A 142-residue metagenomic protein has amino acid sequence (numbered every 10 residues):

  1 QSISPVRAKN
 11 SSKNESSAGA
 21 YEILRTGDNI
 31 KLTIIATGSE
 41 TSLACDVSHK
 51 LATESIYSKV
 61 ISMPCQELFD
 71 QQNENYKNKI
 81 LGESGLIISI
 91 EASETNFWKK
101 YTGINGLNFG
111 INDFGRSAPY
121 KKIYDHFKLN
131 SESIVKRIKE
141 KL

Functional and structural regions predicted by a protein language model:
Q1-L142: Thiamine diphosphate
